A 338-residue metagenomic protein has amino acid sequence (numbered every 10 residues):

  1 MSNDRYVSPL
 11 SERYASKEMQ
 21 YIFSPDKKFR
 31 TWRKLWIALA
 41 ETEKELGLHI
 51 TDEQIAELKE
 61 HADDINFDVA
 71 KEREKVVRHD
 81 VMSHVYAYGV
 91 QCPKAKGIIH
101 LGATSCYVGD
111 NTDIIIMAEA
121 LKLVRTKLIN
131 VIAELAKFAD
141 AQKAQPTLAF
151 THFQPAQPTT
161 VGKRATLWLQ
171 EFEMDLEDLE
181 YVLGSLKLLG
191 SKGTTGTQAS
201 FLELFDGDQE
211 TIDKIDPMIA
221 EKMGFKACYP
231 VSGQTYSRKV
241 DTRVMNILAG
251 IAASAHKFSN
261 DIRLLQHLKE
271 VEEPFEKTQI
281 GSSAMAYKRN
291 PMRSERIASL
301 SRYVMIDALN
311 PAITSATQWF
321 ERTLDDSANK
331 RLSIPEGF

Functional and structural regions predicted by a protein language model:
M1-A199, G207-A220, G281-S282, M292-R296: A helix-coil-helix interface module used to build multimeric assemblies and to scaffold catalytic/cofactor sites
M1-V7, S301-N310: An acidic intrinsically disordered interaction segment
F23-K27, K75, T159, K163 (+6 more regions): Short, solvent-exposed segments of well-ordered alpha helices
A95, F138-Q145, K222-K226, L265 (+3 more regions): A short secondary-structure junction motif
K192-G196, E276-I280, E321, D325-A328: A glycine-rich phosphate-binding loop feature that marks nucleotide/adenosyl-phosphate handling sites
T211-A308: Acidic, glycine-rich loop-and-beta core segments that form the ion-binding/anion-interacting portion of active sites
Y303-F338: Long, amphipathic alpha-helical stalk/connector segments used for oligomerization, subunit docking, or mechanical
